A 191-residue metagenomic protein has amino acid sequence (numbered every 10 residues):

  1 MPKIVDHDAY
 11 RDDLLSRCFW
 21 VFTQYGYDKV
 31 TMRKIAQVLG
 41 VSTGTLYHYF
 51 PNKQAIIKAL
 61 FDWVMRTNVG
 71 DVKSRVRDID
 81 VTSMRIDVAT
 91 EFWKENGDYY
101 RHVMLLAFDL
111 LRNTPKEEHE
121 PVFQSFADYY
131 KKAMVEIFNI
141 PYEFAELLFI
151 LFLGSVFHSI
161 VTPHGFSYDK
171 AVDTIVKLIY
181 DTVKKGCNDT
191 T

Functional and structural regions predicted by a protein language model:
M1-A9, N188-T191: N-terminal intrinsically disordered/low-complexity leader segments
P2, D13, R17, V21-A55 (+1 more regions): Helix-turn-helix
K53, L60, V64, N68 (+5 more regions): Hydrophobic/aromatic residues within well-ordered alpha-helical segments
A59, G70-Y99, V172: Hydrophobic alpha-helical connector segments
V69-G70, R112-E146, K170-D173, K177: Amphipathic alpha-helical packing segments from all-alpha helical-bundle domains
M84, V88, L105-L106, E143-L151 (+2 more regions): Amphipathic alpha-helical interaction segments
K94-Q124: Amphipathic alpha-helical segments used for helix-helix packing
E95, D109-N113, N139, F149-D169 (+1 more regions): Amphipathic C-terminal alpha-helical segment
